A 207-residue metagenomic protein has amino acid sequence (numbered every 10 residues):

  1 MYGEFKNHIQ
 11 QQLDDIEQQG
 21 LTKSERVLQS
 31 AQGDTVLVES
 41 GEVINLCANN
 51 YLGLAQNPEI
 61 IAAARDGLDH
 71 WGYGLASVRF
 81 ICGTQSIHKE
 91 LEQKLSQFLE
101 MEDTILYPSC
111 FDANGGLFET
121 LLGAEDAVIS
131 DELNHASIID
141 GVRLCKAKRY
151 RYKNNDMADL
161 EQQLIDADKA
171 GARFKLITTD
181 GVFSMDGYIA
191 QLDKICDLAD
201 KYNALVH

Functional and structural regions predicted by a protein language model:
Q10-Q11, D15-Y73: N-terminal "arm"/small-domain region of PLP-dependent enzymes with the aminotransferase-like
G53-L54, I81-T84, A136, M157-A158 (+1 more regions): Short, small-residue-enriched loops and turns at beta-alpha junctions that line or gate enzyme active sites
A62, D66-C110: Conserved N-terminal alpha-helix of the aminotransferase class I/II PLP-enzyme fold
L117-A136: Conserved PLP-anchoring active-site segment centered on the Schiff-base-forming lysine
T120, I138-C145: Active-site-proximal loop->helix
A124, L144-K146, Y202: Short, structured coil segments at secondary-structure junctions
Y150, N154-H207: Active-site phosphate-binding strand-loop segment of PLP-dependent enzymes
